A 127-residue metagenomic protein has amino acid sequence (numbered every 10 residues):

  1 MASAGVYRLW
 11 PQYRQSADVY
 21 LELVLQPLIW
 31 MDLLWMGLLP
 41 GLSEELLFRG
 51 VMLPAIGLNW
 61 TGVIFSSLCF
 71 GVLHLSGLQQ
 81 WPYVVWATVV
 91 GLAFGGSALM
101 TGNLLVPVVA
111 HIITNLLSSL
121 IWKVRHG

Functional and structural regions predicted by a protein language model:
M1-R8: Hydrophobic core of alpha-helical transmembrane segments in multi-pass integral membrane proteins
L9-Q26: Membrane-interface interhelical connector segments
E22-G127: Transmembrane helix-loop-helix hairpins at the membrane interface of multi-pass integral membrane proteins
